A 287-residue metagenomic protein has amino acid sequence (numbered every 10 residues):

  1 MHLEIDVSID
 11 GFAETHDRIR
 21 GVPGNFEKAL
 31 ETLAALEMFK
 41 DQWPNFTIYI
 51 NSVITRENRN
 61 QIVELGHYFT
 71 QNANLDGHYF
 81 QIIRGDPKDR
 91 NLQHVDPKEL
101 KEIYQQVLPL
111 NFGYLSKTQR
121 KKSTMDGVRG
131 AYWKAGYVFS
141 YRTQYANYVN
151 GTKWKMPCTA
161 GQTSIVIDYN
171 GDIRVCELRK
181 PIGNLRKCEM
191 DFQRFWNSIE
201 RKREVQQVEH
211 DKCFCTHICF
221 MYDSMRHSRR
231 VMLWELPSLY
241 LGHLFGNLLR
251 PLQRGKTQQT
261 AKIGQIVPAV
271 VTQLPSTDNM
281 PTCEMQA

Functional and structural regions predicted by a protein language model:
L3-A160, V166-R174, K180-K187, H227-S228 (+4 more regions): Radical SAM enzyme [4Fe-4S]-AdoMet core and its adjacent flexible, acidic and glycine-rich loops/tails across
V22, T32, S198-K202, G246: A generic structural signal for solvent-exposed, polar alpha-helical segments
P44, P97-K98, I199-R201, H243-L244: Short alpha-helix boundary/capping motifs
L178-R226: Membrane-interface junctions of multi-pass transporters
R203-C219, L241-V270: Short Fe-S-cluster ligation motifs
R229-L239: Short cysteine/histidine-rich metal-coordination sites, predominantly Zn2+-binding motifs
